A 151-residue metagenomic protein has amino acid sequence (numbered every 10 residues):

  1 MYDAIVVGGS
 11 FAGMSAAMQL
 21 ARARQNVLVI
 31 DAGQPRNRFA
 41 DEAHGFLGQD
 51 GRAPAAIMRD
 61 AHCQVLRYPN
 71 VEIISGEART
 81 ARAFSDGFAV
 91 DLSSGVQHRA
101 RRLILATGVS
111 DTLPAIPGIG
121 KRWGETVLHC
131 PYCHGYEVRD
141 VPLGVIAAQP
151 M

Functional and structural regions predicted by a protein language model:
M1-A4, I73-V141: FAD-binding core/adjacent interface of flavoenzyme oxidoreductases
M1-Y2, V6-A32, R36, H129-M151: Rossmann-like dinucleotide/flavin-binding elements
Y2, F11-N26, P54-A61, Y68 (+3 more regions): N-terminal FAD cofactor-binding segment of flavoenzymes
A4-V7, D31, R36-F39, G45 (+5 more regions): Preference for short coil/turn "hinge" residues that link or interrupt alpha-helices
G8-G13, G45-G48, P54, G108 (+5 more regions): Glycine-centered flexibility sites
A17, V29-I30, A40, R59 (+4 more regions): A generic "cationic amphipathic patch" detector
F39-Q97: N-terminal Rossmann-like dinucleotide/flavin-binding domain of flavoprotein oxidoreductases that bind FAD/FMN
